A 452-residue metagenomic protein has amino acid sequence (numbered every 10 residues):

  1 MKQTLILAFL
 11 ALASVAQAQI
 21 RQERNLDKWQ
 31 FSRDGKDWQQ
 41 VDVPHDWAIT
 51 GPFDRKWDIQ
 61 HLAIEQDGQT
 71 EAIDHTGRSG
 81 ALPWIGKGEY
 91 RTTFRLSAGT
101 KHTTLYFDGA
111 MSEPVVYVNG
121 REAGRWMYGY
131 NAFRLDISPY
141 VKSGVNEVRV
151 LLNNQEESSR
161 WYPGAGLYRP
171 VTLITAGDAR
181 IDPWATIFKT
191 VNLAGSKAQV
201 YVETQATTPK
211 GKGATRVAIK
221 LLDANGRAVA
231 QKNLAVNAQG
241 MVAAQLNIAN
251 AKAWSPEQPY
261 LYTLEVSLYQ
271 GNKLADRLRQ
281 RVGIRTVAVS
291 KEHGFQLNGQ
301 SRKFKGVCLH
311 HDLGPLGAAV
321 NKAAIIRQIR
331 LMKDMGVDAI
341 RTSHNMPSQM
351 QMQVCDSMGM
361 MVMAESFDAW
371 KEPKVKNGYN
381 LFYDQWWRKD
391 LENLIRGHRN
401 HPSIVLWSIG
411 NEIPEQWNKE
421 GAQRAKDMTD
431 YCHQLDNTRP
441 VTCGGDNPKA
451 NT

Functional and structural regions predicted by a protein language model:
F9-Q17: Hydrophobic h-region of N-terminal signal peptides that target proteins for export in Gram-negative bacteria
A18-E71, E147-N153, L173, A224: Accessory carbohydrate-binding/adhesion or oligomerization-edge regions at the termini of glycan-active proteins
E23, W29-S32, G80-P183, P209 (+2 more regions): Accessory beta-strand-rich segments of carbohydrate-active enzymes
V116-V118, K197-A235, A244: Beta-strand-rich binding/interaction modules
A123-G124, Y128, A228-G240: Solvent-exposed serine/threonine-rich low-complexity stretches and specific carbohydrate-binding patches
D178-K210: Surface beta-strand/loop "capping" patches
A185-F188, E265-M332, Q353: N-terminal carbohydrate-binding accessory modules
I329-R330, A339-T452: Substrate-binding/catalytic cleft of secreted carbohydrate-active enzymes, primarily glycoside hydrolases
